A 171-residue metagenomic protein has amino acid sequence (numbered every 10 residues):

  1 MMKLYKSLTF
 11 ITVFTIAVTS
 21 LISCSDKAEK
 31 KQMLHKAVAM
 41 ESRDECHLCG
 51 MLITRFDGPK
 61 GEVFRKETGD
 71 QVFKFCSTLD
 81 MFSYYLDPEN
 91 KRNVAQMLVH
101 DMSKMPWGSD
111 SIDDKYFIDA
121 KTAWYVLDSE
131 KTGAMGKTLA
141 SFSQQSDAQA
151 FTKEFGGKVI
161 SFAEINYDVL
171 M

Functional and structural regions predicted by a protein language model:
M2-I11: Bacterial N-terminal signal peptides that target proteins for export
S20-S23: C-terminal motif of bacterial Sec signal peptides marking the signal peptidase cleavage site
S25-K27: Bacterial signal peptide processing site
E29, T54: Short functional micro-motifs and their immediate structural scaffolds
C46: Short cysteine-rich clusters marking metal-coordination/redox-active sites
G50: Cys/His-coordinated zinc-binding microdomains
D70-S109, Y116: Mid-length scaffold segments of soluble, non-membrane domains
A95-S143, D147-Q149: Thiol/selenol-based redox catalytic cores and closely related redox-interacting motifs
